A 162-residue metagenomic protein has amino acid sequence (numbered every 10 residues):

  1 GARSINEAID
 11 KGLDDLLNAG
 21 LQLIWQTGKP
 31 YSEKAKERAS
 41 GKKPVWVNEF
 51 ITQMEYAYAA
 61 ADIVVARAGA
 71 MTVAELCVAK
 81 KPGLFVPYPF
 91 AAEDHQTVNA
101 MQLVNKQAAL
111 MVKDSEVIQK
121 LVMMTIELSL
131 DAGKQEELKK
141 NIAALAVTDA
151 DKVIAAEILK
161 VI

Functional and structural regions predicted by a protein language model:
A2-V64, T97-A100, N105, V112-L121: Donor-nucleotide binding loops and adjacent catalytic segments primarily of GT-B fold Leloir glycosyltransferases
E55, V73-K81, M101: Short alpha-helical segment that forms part of, or immediately flanks, the ligand-binding pocket in carbohydrate-active
A59-T72, K81-P82: Acidic donor-binding loop of glycosyltransferase active sites
A66, P82-E93: Short hydrophobic beta-strand element within catalytic cores of glycosyltransferases and related nucleotide-activated
L110-E116, L128-A132: Conserved acidic donor-binding segment of nucleotide-sugar-dependent glycosyltransferases
T125, S129-G133, I158-I162: Short, hydrophobic alpha-helical segments
K134-T148: A short, well-ordered alpha-helix in the C-terminal region of glycosyltransferases
T148-I162: C-terminal alpha-helical cap of glycosyltransferases
